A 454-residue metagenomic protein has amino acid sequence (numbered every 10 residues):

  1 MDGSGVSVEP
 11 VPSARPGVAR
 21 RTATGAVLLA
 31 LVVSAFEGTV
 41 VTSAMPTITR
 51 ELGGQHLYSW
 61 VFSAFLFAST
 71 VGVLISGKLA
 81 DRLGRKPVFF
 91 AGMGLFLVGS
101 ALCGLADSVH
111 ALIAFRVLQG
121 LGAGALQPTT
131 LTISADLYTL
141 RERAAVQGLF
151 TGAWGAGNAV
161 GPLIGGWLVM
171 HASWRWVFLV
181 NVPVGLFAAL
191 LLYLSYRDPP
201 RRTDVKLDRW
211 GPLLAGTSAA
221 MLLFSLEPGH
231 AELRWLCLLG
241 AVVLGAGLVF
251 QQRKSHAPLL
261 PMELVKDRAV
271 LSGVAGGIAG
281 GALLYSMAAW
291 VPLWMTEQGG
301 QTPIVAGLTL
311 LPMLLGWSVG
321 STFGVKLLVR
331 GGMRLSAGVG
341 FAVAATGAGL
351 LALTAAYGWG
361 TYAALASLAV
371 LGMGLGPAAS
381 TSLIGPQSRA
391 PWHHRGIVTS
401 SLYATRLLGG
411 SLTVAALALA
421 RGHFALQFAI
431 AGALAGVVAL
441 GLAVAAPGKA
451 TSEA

Functional and structural regions predicted by a protein language model:
M1-A19, R201, V444-A454: Intrinsic disorder in cytosolic terminal tails and internal cytosolic loops of multi-pass membrane transporters
R20-S43, H56-A64, L74, G94 (+1 more regions): 12-transmembrane solute porter fold
L31-S34, F62-F65, S69, F96 (+13 more regions): Structural signature of transmembrane alpha-helices in multi-pass secondary transporters
T39, P128-L131, L149, W154-G166 (+4 more regions): Glycine/proline-centered helix-kink
I48-T49, L79-A80, I164-A172, L226 (+3 more regions): Interfacial helix-cap and linker-helix signal at transmembrane-aqueous boundaries of multi-pass secondary transporters
V73-W210, W392: Helix-loop-helix hairpins in multi-pass membrane proteins, especially solute transporters
L95-L102, V184-L191, S218, V243-G247 (+3 more regions): Transmembrane-helix signature of multi-pass solute transporters
M170-G276, L283, A431-G432, G448: Hydrophobic transmembrane-helix bundles of small-molecule transporters
